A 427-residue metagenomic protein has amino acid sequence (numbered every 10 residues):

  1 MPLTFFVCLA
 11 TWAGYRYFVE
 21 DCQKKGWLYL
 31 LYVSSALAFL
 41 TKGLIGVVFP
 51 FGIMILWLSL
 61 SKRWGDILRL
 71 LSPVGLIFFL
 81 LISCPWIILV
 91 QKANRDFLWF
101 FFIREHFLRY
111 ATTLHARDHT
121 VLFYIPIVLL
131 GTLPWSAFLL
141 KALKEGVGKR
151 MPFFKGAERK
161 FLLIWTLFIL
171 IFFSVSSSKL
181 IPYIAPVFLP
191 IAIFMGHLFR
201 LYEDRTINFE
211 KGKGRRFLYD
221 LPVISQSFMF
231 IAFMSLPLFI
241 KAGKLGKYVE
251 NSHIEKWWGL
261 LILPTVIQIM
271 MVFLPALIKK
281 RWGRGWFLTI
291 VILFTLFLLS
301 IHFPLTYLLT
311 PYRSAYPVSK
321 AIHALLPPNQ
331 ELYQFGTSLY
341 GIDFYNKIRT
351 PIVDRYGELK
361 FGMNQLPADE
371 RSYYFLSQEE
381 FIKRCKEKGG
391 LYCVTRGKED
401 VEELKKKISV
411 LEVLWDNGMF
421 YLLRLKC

Functional and structural regions predicted by a protein language model:
M1-K213, F233-L236: Membrane-integral, polyisoprenol-dependent glycosyltransferases of the GT-C/oligosaccharyltransferase superfamily
Y29, A142-C427: Membrane-embedded architecture of ER/inner-membrane glycosylation machinery
